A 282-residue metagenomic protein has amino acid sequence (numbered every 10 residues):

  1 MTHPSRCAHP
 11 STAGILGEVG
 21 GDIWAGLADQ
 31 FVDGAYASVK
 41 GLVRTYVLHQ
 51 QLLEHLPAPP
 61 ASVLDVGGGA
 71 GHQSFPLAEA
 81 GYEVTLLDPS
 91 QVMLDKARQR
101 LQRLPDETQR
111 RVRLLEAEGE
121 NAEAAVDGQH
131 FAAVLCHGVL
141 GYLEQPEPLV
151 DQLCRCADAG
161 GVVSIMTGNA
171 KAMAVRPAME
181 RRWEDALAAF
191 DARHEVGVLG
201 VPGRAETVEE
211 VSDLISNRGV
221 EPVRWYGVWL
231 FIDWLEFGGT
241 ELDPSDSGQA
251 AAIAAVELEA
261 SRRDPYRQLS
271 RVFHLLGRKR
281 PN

Functional and structural regions predicted by a protein language model:
T2-P59, H72, P76, M93-K96 (+2 more regions): Conserved class I S-adenosyl-L-methionine
L64, H72-A122: Class I SAM-dependent methyltransferase SAM/SAH-binding core
L135: A conserved beta-strand element that flanks and buttresses the S-adenosyl-L-methionine
G138-V139: Short catalytic micro-motifs in class I SAM-dependent methyltransferases
E147-V162: A short glycine-rich, Lys/Arg-flanked "PGG" loop and its adjoining helix->strand segment in the class I
V162-F190: Conserved class I S-adenosyl-L-methionine
P202-G219, W225: Short alpha-helix
R224-N282: Conserved Class I S-adenosyl-L-methionine
